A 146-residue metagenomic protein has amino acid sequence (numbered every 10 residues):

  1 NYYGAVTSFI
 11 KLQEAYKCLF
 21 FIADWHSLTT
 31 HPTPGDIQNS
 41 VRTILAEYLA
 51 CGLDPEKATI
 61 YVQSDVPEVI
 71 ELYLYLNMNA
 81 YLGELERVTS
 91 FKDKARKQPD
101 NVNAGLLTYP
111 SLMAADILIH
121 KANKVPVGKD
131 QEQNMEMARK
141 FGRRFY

Functional and structural regions predicted by a protein language model:
N1-A115, M137: N-terminal Rossmann-like or analogous alpha/beta NTP/dinucleotide-binding catalytic cores that position adenine
A114-N123: Acidic/polar active-site rim loop that often engages polyanionic ligands
K124-Y146: Glycine-rich, Lys/Arg-enriched anion-binding loops that position phosphate/diphosphate groups for phosphoryl
